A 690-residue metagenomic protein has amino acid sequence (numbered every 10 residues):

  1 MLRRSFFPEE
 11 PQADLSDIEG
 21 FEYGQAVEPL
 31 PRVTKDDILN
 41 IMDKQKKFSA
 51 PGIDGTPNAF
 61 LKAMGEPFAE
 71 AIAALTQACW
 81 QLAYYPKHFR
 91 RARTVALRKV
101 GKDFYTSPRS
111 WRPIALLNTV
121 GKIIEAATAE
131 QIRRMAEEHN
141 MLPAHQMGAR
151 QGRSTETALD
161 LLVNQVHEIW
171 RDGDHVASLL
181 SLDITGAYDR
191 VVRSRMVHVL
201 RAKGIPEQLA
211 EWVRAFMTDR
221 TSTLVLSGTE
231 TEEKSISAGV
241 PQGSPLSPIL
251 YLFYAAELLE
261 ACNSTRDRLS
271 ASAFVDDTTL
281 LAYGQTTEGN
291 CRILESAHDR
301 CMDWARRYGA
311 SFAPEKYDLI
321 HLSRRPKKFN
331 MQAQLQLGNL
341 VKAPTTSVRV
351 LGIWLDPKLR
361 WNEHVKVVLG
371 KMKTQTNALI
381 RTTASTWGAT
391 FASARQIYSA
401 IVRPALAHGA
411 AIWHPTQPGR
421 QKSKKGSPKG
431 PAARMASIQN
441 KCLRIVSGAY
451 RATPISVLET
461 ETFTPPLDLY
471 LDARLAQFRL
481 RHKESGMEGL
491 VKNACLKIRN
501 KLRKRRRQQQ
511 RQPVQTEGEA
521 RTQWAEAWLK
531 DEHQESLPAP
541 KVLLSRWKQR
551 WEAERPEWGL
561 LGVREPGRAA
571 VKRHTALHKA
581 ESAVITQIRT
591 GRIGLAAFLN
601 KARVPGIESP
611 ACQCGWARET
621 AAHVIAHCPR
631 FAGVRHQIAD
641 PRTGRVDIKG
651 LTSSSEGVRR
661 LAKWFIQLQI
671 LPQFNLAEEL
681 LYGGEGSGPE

Functional and structural regions predicted by a protein language model:
M1-R109, I123, W354, C612-T620: Surface-exposed loop/turn segments and immediately adjacent short secondary-structure elements within folded domains
F48-T56, T94, T106-L116, T157-R201 (+1 more regions): Conserved catalytic palm subdomain of right-hand nucleotidyl-transferase polymerases, strongest for RNA-directed enzymes
R109-H139, E156-L161, V166, T185-Y188 (+6 more regions): Conserved pre-motif C helix in the palm subdomain of viral-like polymerases
T128-M147, I169-D172, V176, P248-Q285 (+2 more regions): Active-site palm subdomain of RNA-directed nucleic acid polymerases
L182-V275, Y283-G284, N290: Conserved polymerase palm-domain catalytic core
G228, S296-D299, S311-T346: Short, conserved micro-motifs composed of acidic
N339-W413: Basic, alpha-helical interaction scaffolds
R568-E690: Family-specific functional microsites
